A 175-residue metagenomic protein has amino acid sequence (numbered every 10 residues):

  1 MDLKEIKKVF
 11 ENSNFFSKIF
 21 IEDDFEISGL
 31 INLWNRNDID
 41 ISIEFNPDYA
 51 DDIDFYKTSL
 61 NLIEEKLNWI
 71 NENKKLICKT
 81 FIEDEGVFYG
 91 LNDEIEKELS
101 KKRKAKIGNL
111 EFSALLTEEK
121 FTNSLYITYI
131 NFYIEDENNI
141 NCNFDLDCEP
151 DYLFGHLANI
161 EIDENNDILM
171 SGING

Functional and structural regions predicted by a protein language model:
M1-F20, E119-G175: Acidic, proline/glycine-rich low-complexity IDRs
M1-I107: Long, contiguous N-terminal structural blocks used for assembly/anchoring
N68-Y152: Amphipathic protein-protein interaction modules
